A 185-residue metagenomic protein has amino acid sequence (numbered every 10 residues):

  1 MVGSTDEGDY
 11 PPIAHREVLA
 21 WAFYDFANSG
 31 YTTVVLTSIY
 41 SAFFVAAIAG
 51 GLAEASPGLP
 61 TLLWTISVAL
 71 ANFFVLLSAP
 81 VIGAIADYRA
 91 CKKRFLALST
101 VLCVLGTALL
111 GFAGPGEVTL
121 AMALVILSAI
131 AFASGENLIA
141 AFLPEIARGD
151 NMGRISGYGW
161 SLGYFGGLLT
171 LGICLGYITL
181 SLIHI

Functional and structural regions predicted by a protein language model:
D9-N72: Helix-loop boundary and gating motifs at the non-cytosolic
G58-T61, G149-G159: Loop-to-transmembrane helix entry/capping segments in MFS-fold secondary transporters and related SLC/MFSD carriers
A86-T100: Cytoplasmic membrane-interface "Motif A"-like loop-to-helix N-cap segments of 12-TM Major Facilitator Superfamily
T100-P115: C-terminal ends and interior cores of transmembrane alpha-helices in multi-pass membrane transporters/permeases
G106, E117-G135: Hydrophobic core of transmembrane alpha-helices in multi-pass small-molecule transporters, especially MFS/SLC-type
S134-A147: Intracellular juxtamembrane helix-capping segments at the cytosolic ends of symmetry-related transmembrane helices
G157-L175: Glycine-rich segments within core transmembrane alpha-helices of 12-TM secondary carriers
I183-I185: Conserved small/polar residues in nucleotide/adenosyl-binding loops
